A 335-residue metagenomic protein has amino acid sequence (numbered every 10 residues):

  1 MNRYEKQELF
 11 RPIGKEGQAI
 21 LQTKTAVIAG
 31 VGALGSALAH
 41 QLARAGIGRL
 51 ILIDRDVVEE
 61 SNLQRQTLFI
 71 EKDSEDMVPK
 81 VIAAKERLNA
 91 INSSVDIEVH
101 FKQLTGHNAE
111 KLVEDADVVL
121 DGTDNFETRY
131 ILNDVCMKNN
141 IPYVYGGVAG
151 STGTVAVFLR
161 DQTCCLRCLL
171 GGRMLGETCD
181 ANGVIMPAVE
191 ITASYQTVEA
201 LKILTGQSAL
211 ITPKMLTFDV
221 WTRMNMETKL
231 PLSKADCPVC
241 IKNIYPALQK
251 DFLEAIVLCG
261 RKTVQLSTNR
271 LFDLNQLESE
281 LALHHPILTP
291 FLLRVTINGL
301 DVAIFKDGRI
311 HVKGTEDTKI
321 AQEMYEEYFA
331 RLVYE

Functional and structural regions predicted by a protein language model:
M1-E335: Adenine nucleotide-associated cytosolic modules
